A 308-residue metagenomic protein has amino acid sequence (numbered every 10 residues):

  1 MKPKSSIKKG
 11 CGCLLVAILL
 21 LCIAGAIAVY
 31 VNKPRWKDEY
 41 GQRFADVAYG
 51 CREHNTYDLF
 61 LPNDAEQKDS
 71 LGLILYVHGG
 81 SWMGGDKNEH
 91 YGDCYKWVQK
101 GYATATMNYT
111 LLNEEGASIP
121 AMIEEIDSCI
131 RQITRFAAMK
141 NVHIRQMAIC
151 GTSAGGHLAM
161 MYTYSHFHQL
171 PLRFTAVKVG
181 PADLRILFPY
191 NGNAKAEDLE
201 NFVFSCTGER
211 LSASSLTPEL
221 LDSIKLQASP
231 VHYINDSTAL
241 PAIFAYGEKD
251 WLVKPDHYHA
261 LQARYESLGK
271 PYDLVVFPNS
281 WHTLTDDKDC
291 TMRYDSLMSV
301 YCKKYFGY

Functional and structural regions predicted by a protein language model:
Y30-K68: N-terminal cap/lid segment of alpha/beta-hydrolase-fold proteins
P34, Y164-P218: Hydrolase active-site cap/lid region
A48, G85-C94, A105-Q146, K288-T291: Catalytic nucleophile-loop/oxyanion-hole region of alpha/beta-hydrolase and closely related hydrolase-like folds
D69-G80: Short beta-strand element of the alpha/beta-hydrolase
F174, L216-I243: The feature captures the conserved acid-bearing segment of alpha/beta-hydrolase catalytic domains
I243-Y246, D250: Short beta-strand/loop motif that positions the catalytic acidic residue of the alpha/beta-hydrolase fold
W251-A260: Conserved alpha/beta-hydrolase "acid-adjacent" motif
D289-Y308: Catalytic active-site module of serine/aspartate enzymes centered on a nucleophile-bearing elbow/loop
